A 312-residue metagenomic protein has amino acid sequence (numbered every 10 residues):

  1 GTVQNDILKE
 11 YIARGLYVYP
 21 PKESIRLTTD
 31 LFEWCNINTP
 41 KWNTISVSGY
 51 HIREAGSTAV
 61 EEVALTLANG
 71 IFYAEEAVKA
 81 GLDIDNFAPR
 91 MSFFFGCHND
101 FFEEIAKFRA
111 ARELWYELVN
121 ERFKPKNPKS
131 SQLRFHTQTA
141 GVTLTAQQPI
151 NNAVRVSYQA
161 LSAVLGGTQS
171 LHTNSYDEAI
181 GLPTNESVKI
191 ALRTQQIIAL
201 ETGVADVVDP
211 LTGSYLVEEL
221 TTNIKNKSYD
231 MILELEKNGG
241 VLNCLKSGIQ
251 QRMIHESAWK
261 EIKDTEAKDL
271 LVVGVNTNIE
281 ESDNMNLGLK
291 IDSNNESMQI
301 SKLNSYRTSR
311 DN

Functional and structural regions predicted by a protein language model:
G1-H98, E103, R122-P125, K129-H136 (+3 more regions): Catalytic alpha/beta active-site cores
T2-Q4, I45-Y50, F94-H98, H136-A140 (+6 more regions): Generic beta-strand/beta-sheet core signal
K9-V18, I52-S57, F95-D100, T137-P149 (+4 more regions): Short beta-alpha connecting loops at secondary-structure transitions that line or flank enzyme active sites
R14-C35, Q148-Q159, D206, E218 (+2 more regions): Phosphate/diphosphate-binding loops
E62, F87-R90, K107, N127-Q138 (+6 more regions): Secondary-structure capping and boundary motifs in well-ordered enzyme cores
V63-N69, F101-L114, Q147-N152: Charged, flexible cofactor/metal-binding loops and thiol motifs
W115, G166, T194, G213 (+1 more regions): Conserved, mostly hydrophobic/aromatic
Q169, E201, A205, K227-N312: Intrinsic disorder at enzyme termini
